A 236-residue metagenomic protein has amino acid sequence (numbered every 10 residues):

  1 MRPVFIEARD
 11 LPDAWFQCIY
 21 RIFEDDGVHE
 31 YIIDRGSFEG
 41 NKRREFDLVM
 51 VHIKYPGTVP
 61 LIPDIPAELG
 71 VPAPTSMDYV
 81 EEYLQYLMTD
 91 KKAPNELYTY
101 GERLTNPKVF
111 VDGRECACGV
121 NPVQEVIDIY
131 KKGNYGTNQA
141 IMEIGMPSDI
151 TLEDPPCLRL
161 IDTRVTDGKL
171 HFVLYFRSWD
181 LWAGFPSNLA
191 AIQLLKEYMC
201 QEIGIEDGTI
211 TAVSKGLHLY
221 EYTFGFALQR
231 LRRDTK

Functional and structural regions predicted by a protein language model:
M1-K236: Terminal, non-catalytic protein-protein interaction segments that mediate quaternary/complex assembly
